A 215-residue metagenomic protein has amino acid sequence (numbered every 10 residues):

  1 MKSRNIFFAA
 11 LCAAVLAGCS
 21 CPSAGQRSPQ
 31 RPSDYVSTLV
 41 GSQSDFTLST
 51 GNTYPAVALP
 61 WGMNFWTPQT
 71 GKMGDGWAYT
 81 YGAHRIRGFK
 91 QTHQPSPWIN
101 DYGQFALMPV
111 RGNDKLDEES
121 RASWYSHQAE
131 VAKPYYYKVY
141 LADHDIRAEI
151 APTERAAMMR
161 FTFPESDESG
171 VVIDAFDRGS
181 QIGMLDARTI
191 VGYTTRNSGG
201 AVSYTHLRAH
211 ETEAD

Functional and structural regions predicted by a protein language model:
M1-F8: Bacterial N-terminal signal peptides that target proteins for export
A9-G18: Bacterial N-terminal signal peptides
C21-P22: Glycoside hydrolase catalytic-domain context in secreted enzymes
G25-R208: Accessory carbohydrate-recognition regions in carbohydrate-active enzymes
A209-D215: A short, hydrophobic C-terminal helix/tail in secreted or cell-surface proteins
